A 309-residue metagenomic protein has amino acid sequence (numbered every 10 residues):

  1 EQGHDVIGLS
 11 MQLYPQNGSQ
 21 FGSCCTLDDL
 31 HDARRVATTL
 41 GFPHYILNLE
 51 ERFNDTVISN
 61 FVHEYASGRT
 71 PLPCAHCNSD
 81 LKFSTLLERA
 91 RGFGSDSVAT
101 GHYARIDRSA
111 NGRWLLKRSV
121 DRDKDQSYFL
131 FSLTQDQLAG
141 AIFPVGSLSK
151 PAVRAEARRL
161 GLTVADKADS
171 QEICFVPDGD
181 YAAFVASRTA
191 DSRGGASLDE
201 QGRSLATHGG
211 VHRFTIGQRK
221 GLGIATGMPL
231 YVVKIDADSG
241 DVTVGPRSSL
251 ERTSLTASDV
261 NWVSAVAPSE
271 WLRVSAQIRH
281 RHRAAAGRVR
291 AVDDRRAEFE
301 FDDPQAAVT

Functional and structural regions predicted by a protein language model:
E1-F131, I142, K150-A152, V232: ATP-dependent adenylation/nucleotidyltransferase module used to activate substrates
H4, A99-I106, R113-T309: AMP-forming adenylation/ATP pyrophosphatase catalytic core
